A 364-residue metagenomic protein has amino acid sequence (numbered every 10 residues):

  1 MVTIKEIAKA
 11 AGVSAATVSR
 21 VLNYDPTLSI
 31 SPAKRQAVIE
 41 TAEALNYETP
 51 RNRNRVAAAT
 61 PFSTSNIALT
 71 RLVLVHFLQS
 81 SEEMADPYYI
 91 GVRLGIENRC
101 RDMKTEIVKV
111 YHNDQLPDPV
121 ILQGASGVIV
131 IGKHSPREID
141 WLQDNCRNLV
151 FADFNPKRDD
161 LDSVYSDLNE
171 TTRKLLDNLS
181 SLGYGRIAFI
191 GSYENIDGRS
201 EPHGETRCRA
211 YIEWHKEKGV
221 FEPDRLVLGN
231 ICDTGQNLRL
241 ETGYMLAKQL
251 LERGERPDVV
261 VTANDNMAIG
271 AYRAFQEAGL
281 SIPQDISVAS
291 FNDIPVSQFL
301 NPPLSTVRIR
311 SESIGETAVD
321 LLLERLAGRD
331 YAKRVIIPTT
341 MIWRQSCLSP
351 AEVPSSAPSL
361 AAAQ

Functional and structural regions predicted by a protein language model:
M1-T60: N-terminal helix-turn-helix DNA-binding module of bacterial transcription factors
P61-D177, S181, E252, N266 (+1 more regions): Alpha-helical recognition/docking segments in bacterial nutrient-uptake and carbohydrate-utilization systems
V73, G124-I131, A188-G191, G254-N264 (+1 more regions): Periplasmic-binding protein-like
C100-Y111, C208, I212-L240: Short beta-strand elements in bilobed, periplasmic/extracellular small-molecule ligand-binding domains
V164-G191, E205-I212, L240-Q249, I309-A327: Hydrophobic alpha-helical segments within soluble ligand-binding/sensing domains
G185-R186, E222-R225, I282-S287: Short acidic capping loops at alpha-helix termini that bridge into adjacent secondary structure
K248-Q364: Flexible loop/turn connectors
